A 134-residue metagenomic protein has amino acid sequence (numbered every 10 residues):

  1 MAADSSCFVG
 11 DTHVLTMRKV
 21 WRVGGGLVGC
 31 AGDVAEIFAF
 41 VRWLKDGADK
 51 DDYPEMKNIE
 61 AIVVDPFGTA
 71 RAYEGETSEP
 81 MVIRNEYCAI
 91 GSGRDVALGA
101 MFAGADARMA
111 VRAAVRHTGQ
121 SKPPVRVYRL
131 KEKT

Functional and structural regions predicted by a protein language model:
M1-T134: N-terminal nucleophile
